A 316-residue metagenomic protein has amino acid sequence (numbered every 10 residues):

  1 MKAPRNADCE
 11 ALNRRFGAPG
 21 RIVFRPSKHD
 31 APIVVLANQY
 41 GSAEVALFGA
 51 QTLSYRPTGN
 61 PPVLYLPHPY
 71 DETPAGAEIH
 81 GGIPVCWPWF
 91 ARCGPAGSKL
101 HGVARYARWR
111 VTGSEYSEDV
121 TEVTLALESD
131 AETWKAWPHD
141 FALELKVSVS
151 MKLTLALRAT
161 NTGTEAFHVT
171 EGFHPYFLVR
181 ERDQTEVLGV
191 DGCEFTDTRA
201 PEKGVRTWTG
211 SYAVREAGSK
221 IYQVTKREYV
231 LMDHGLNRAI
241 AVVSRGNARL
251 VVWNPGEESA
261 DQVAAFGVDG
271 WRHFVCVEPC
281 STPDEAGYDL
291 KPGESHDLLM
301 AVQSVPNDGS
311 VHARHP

Functional and structural regions predicted by a protein language model:
M1-I79, R227-A248, G256, E294-V311: Beta-strand-rich N-terminal accessory domains
V23-K28, S98-S150: Extended, loop-rich substrate-binding clefts of extracytoplasmic carbohydrate-active enzymes
A43-V45, V147, L153-N161: Short, well-ordered beta-strand segments enriched in hydrophobic/aromatic residues
S54-R56, E165-E171, H312-A313: Short, hydrophobic/aromatic beta-strand segments
P74, E144-K146, E285-L290: Beta-strand-rich interaction surfaces with strong enrichment in secreted/lumenal proteins
A107, A213-Y288, G309: Acidic/His-leaning functional-site neighborhoods
G163-E165, P306: Short, acidic/polar linear motifs in exposed loop/turn regions
A166-H168, G172-L250: Active-site/ligand-binding surface loops and adjacent short beta/alpha elements that line catalytic pockets across
